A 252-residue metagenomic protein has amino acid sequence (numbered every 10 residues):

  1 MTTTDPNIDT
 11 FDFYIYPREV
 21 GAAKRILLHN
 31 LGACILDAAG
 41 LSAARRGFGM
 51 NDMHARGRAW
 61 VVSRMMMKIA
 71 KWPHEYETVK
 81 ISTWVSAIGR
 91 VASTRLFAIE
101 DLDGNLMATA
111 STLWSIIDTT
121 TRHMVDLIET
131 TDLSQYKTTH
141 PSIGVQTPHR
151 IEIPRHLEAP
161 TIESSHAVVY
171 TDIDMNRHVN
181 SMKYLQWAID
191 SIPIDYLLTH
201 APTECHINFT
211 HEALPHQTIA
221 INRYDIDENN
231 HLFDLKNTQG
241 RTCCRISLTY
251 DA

Functional and structural regions predicted by a protein language model:
T2-F11, M66-I153, F209, A213-H216 (+1 more regions): HotDog/MaoC-like acyl-thioester-processing domains
T2-V62, T109-S111, D118-A201: Hot-dog-fold acyl-thioester-processing enzymes
E77-V79, E158-I162, T218: Short coil-to-beta-strand transition motifs
E204: Phosphate-/nucleic-acid-contacting segments
